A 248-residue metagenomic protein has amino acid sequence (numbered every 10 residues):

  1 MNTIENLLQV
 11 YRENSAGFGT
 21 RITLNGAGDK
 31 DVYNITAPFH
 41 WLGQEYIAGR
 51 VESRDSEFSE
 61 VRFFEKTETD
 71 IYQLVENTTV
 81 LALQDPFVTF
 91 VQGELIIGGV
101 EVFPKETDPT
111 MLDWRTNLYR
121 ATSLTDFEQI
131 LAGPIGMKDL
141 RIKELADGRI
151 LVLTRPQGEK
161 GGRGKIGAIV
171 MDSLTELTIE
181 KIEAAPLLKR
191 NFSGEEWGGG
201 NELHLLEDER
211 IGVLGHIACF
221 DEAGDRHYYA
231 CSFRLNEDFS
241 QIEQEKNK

Functional and structural regions predicted by a protein language model:
M1-L81, F90-D139, K143-E195, L205-K248: Beta-rich carbohydrate-recognition and catalytic domains
Q84: Gly/Ser/Thr-rich loops at beta-strand to alpha-helix junctions that form or flank small-molecule/cofactor-binding
